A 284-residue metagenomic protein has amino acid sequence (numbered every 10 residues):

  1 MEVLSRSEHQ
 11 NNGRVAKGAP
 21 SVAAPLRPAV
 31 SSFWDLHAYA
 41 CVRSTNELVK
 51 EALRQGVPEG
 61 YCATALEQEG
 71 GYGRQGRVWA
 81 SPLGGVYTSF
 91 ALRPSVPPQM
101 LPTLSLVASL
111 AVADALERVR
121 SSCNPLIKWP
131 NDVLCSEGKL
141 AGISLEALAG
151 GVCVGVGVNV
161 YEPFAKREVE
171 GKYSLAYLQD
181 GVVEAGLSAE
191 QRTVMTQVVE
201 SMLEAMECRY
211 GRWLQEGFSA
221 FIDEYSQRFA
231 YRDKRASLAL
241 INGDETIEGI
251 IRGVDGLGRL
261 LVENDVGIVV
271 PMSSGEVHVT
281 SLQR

Functional and structural regions predicted by a protein language model:
M1-R120, L282: N-terminal lobe of the biotin/lipoate ligase/transferase fold
E2-K17, S21, V96-P98, P102 (+2 more regions): Long, positively charged amphipathic alpha-helical accessory segments at protein N-termini or as interdomain linkers
